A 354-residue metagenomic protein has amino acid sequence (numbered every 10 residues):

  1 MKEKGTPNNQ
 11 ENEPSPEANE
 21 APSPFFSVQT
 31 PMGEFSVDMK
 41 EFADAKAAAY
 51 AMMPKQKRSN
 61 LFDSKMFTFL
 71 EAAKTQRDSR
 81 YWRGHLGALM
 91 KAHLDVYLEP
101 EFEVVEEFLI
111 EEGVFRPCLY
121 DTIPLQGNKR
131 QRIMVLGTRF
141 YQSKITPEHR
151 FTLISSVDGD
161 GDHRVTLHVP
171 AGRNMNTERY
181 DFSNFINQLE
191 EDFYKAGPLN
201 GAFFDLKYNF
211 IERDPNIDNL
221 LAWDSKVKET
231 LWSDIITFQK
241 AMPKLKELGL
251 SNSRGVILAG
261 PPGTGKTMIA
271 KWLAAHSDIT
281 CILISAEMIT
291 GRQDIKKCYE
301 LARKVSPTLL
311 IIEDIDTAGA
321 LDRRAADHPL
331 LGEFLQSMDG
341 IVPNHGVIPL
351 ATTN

Functional and structural regions predicted by a protein language model:
K2-K240, S253: AAA+ P-loop ATPase mechanoenzymes
D218, A222-N354: Walker A/P-loop NTP-binding motif of AAA+ ATPase domains
